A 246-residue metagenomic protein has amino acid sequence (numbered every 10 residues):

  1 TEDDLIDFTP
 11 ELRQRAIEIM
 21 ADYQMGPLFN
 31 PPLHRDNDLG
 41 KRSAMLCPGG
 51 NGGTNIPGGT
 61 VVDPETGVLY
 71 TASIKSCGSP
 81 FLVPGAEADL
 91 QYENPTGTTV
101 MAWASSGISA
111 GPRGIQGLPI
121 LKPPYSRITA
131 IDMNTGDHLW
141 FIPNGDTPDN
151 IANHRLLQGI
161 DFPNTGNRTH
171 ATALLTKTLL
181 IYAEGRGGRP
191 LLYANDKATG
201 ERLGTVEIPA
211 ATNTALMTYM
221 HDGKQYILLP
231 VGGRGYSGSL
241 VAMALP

Functional and structural regions predicted by a protein language model:
T1-P246: Beta-sheet-rich non-transmembrane sensory/scaffold domains
